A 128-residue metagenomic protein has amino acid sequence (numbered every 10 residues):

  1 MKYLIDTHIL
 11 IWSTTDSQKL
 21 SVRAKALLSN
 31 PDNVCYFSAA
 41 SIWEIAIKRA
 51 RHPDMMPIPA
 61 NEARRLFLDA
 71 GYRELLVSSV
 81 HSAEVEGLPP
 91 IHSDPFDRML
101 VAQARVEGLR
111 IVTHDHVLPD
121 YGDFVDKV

Functional and structural regions predicted by a protein language model:
M1-F37, A50-R65, E107, H116-D120 (+1 more regions): Short, well-structured N-terminal submotif of metal-dependent ribonuclease cores
T7-H8, I45, V85, A104: Generic structural signal for small/hydrophobic residues in well-ordered secondary structure, especially within
I9-I11, I47, V101, I111-V112: Hydrophobic aliphatic residue packing
P57-N61, D69-H116, V128: Active-site neighborhoods of divalent-metal-dependent phosphate/nucleic-acid chemistry enzymes
D123: Nucleotide and nucleotide-moiety/phosphate-recognizing core
